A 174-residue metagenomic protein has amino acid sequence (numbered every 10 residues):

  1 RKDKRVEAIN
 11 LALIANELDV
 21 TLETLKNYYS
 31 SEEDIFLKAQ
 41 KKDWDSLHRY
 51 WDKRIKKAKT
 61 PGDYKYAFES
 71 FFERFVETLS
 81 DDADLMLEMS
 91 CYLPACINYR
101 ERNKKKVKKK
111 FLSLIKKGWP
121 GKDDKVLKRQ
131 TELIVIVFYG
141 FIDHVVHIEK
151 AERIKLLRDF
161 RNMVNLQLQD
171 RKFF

Functional and structural regions predicted by a protein language model:
R1, D34-S46, N103: Alpha-helical DNA-contacting segments of helix-turn-helix folds
K2-D34, K38: Helix-turn-helix
K38, D52-S80: Hydrophobic alpha-helical connector segments
H48, T78, A95-P120, K128-E132: Amphipathic alpha-helical packing segments from all-alpha helical-bundle domains
E69-F72, V76, L157-N165: Hydrophobic core segments within long, regular secondary-structure runs in both alpha- and beta-rich folds
V76-N98, D143-H147: Amphipathic alpha-helical segments used for helix-helix packing
G118-V164, F174: Hydrophobic/aromatic-rich alpha-helical bundle segments in the mid-to-C-terminal region
